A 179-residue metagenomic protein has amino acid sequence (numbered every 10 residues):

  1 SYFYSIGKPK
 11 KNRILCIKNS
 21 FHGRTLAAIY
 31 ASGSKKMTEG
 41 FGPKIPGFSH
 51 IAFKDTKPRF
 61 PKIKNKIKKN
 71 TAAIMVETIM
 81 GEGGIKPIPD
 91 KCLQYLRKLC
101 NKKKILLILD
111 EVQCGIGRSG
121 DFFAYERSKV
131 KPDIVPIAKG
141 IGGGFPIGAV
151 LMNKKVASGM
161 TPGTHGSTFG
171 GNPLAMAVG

Functional and structural regions predicted by a protein language model:
S1-G179: Conserved N-terminal phosphate-binding loop of PLP-dependent enzymes in the Aspartate aminotransferase
